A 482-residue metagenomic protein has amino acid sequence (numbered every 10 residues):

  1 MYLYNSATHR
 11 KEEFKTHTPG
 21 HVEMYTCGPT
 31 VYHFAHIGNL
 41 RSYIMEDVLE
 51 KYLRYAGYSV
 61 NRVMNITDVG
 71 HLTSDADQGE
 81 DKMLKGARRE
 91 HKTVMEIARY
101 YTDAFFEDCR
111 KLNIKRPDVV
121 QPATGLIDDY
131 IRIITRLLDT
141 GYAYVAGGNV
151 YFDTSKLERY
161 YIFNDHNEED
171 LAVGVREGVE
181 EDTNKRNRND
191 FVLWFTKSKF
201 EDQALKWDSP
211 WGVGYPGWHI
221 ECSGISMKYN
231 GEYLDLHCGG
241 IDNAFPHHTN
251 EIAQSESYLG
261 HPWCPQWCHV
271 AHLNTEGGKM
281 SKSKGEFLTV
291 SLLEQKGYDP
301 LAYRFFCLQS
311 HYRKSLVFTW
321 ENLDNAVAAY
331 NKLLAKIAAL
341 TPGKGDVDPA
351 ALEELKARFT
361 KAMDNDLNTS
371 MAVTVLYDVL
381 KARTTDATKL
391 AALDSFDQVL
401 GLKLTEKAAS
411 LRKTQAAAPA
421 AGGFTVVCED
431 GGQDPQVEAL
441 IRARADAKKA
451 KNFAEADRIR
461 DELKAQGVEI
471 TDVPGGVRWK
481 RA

Functional and structural regions predicted by a protein language model:
M1-Y32, D47, F106-E107, I127-A339: Alpha-helical recognition segments enriched in aromatics with Gly/Pro capping that present substrate-recognition
T8-K11, H17-N113, G475-W479: N-terminal, positively charged nucleic-acid-binding surface of large information/translation enzymes
R54, L138, K464: Anion (oxyanion) recognition and catalysis
S59-N61, G141-G147, R383, E469-T471: Short, well-structured beta-strand/strand-turn elements
V63-G70, A98-F105, K115-Y130, G148-L157: Short, glycine/charge-rich beta-strand/loop segments that flank catalytic centers and engage negatively charged groups
A87-T93, V119-T124, G212, G240: The substrate-binding groove and active-site-proximal loops of carbohydrate-active enzymes, especially glycoside
K279-S281, F287-A482: Structural preference for alpha-helix termini/caps and helix-kink/transition segments
